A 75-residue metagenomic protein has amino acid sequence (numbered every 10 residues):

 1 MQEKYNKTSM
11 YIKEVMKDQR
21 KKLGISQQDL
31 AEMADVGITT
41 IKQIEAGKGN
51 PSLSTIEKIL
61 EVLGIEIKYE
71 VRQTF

Functional and structural regions predicted by a protein language model:
M1-K21: A short, Lys/Arg-rich alpha-helix, primarily the initiator
N6, V71-T74: Inter-domain helical "communication" segments and dimerization helices that couple sensory or membrane-embedded modules
E14-D29, K58: Short basic helix-loop element that most often maps to the first helix and adjoining turn of HTH DNA-binding modules
G24-T40: Short alpha-helical DNA-recognition segment
D35, T74-F75: Positions that flank functional sites
S54-Y69: DNA major-groove recognition helix of helix-turn-helix/homeodomain DNA-binding modules
